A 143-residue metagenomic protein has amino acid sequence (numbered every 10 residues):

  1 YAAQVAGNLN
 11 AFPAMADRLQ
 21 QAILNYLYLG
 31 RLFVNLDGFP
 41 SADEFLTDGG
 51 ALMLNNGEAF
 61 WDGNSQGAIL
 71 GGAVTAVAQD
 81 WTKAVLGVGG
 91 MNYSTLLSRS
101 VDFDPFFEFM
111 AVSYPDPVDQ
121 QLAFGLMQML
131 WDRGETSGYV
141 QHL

Functional and structural regions predicted by a protein language model:
Y1-N35, S41-F45: Cap/lid segment of the alpha/beta-hydrolase catalytic domain
A2-Q4, A78-D80, R99-F107: Short secondary-structure boundary/capping segments
L19, L52-L54, L143: Generic structural signal for beta-strand residues in well-ordered domains
L27, G89-L143: The feature captures the conserved acid-bearing segment of alpha/beta-hydrolase catalytic domains
G30, V34-D37, A78-Q79, V85 (+3 more regions): Alpha-helix capping/termination and helix-coil
N35-M53, Y114, V118-A123: Short mixed-charge
A42-S98: Primarily recognizes the serine-hydrolase "nucleophile elbow" in alpha/beta-hydrolase and SGNH/GDSL folds
